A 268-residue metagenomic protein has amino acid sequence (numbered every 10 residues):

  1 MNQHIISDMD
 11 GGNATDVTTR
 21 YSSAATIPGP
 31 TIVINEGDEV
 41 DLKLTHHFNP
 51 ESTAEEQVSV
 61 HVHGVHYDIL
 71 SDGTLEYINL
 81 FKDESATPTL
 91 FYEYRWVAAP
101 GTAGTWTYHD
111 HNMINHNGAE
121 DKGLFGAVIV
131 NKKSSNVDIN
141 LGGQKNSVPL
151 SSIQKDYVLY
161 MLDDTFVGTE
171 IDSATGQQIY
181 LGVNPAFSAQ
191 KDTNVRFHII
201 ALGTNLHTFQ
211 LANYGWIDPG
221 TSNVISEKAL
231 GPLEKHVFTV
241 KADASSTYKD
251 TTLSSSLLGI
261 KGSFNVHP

Functional and structural regions predicted by a protein language model:
M1-D68, Y157-R196, G262-P268: N-terminal, post-signal-peptide metal-ligating segments of extracellular/periplasmic oxidoreductases, dominated by
T26-P28, R95, V183, V224 (+1 more regions): Short, solvent-exposed loop/turn positions at domain surfaces that link secondary-structure elements or cap domain
P28-P30, E76, K82, V183-P185 (+1 more regions): Short, conserved secondary-structure segments in the cores of folded domains
F48-S52, V58, Y67-I69, G73-V137 (+1 more regions): Extracellular/periplasmic metallocenter environments
E56-Y67, L202-W216: Short acidic, flexible loop segments centered on an aromatic residue
K132-Q154, P268: Low-complexity, Pro/Ser/Thr- and charge-rich linker/hinge segments at domain boundaries
N205, L211-S222, S254-S256, S263-H267: Active/binding-pocket-proximal capping segment
